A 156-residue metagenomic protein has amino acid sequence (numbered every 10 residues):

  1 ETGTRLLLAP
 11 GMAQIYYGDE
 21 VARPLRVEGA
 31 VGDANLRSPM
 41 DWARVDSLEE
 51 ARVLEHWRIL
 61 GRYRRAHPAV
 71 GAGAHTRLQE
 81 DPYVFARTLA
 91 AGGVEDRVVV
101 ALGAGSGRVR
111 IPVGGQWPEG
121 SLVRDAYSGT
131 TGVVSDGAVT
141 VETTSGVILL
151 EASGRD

Functional and structural regions predicted by a protein language model:
G3-E49: Aromatic/acidic polysaccharide-binding cleft in carbohydrate-active enzymes
L6, G18-E20, L60, V99 (+1 more regions): Conserved, mostly hydrophobic/aromatic
E20-P24, V45-S47, P82-Y83, A90-A91 (+2 more regions): Short, solvent-exposed loop/turn segments at secondary-structure junctions
L36-E80: Aromatic- and carboxylate-lined catalytic core of secreted/periplasmic carbohydrate-active enzymes
A74-R77, T130-V134, V139-T140: Short, exposed beta-strand/loop patches in secreted or surface proteins that constitute
R77-W117: Carbohydrate-binding surface patches
G114-G129: Solvent-exposed beta-hairpin/edge-strand motifs
V134-D156: C-terminal beta-strand-rich structural cap/linker in extracellular carbohydrate-active enzymes
